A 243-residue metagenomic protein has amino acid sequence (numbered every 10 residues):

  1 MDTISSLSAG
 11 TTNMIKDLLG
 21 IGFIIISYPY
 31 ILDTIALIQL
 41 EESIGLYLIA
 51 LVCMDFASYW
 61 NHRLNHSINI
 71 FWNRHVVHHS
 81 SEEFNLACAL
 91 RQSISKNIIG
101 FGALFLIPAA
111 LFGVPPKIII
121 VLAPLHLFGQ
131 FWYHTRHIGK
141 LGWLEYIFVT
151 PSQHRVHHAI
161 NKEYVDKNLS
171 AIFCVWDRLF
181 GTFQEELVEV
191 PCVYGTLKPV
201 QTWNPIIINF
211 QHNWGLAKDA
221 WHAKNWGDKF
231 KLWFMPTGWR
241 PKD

Functional and structural regions predicted by a protein language model:
M1-I4: Membrane-interface helix-loop junction between the first two transmembrane segments
S6, G10, M14, R63 (+6 more regions): Low-complexity, intrinsically disordered, cysteine-poor segments enriched in small/polar and charged residues
G10-G20, A36, I44-V193: Membrane-embedded catalytic scaffold of the fatty acid hydroxylase/desaturase
N13-P29, K224-D228, T237-P241: Alpha-helical membrane-anchoring segments
F23-G45: Juxtamembrane/interfacial segments at transmembrane-helix boundaries in multi-pass membrane proteins
V190-D243: Cytosolic-facing loops and C-terminal tails of multi-pass membrane proteins
